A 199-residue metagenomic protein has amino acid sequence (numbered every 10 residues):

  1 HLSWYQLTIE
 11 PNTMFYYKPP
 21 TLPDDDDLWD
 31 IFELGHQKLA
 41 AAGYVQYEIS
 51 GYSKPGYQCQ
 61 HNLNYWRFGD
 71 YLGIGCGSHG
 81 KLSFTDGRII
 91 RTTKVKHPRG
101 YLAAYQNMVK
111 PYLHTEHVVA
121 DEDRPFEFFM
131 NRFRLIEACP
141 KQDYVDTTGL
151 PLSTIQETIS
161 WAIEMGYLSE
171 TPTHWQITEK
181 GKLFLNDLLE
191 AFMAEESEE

Functional and structural regions predicted by a protein language model:
H1-L150: C-terminal scaffold of the Radical SAM
W4, I49, I155, P172-T173: Residue-level detector of family-conserved "landmark" positions at structurally sensitive sites
G35-L39, A162, L188: Hydrophobic alpha-helical packing residues
A138-C139, L168, E198: Intrinsically disordered or highly flexible coil/loop and linker segments, enriched in small and charged/polar residues
G149-E164: Short amphipathic alpha-helical interaction segments
I163-T173: A short, conserved structural fragment
H174-T178: Minor-groove-contacting beta-hairpin "wing" of winged helix-turn-helix DNA-binding domains
K180-E199: Short, amphipathic alpha-helical interaction segments positioned at domain boundaries
